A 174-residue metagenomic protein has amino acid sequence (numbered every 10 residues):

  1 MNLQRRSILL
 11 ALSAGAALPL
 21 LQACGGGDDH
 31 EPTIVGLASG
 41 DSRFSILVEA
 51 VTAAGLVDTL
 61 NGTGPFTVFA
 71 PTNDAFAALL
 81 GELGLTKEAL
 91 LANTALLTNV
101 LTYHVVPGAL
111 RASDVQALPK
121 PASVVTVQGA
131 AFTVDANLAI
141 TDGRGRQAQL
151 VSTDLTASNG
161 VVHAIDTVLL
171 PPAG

Functional and structural regions predicted by a protein language model:
L3-L10, G15, L20-G174: Mature, structured domains of secreted/extracytosolic soluble proteins
